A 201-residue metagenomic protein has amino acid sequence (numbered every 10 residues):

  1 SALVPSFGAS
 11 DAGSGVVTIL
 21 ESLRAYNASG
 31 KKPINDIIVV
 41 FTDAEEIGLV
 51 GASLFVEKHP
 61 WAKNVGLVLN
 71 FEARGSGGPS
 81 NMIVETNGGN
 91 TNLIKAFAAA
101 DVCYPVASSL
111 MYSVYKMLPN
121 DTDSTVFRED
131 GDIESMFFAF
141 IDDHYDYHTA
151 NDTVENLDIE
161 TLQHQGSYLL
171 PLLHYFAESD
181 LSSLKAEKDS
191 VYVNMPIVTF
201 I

Functional and structural regions predicted by a protein language model:
S1-F200: Soluble extramembrane regions of membrane proteins in the secretory/endomembrane system
